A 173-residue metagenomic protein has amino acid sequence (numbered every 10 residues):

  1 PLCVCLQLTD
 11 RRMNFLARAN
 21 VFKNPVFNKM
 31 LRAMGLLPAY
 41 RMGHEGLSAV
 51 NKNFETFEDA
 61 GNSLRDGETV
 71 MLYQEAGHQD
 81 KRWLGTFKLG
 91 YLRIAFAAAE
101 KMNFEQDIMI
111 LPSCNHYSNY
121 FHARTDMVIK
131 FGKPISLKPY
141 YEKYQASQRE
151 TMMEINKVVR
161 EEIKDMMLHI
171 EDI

Functional and structural regions predicted by a protein language model:
P1-E150: Soluble catalytic domains of membrane acyltransferases
R149-M153, K157-I173: Long, charge-rich alpha-helical interaction segments
